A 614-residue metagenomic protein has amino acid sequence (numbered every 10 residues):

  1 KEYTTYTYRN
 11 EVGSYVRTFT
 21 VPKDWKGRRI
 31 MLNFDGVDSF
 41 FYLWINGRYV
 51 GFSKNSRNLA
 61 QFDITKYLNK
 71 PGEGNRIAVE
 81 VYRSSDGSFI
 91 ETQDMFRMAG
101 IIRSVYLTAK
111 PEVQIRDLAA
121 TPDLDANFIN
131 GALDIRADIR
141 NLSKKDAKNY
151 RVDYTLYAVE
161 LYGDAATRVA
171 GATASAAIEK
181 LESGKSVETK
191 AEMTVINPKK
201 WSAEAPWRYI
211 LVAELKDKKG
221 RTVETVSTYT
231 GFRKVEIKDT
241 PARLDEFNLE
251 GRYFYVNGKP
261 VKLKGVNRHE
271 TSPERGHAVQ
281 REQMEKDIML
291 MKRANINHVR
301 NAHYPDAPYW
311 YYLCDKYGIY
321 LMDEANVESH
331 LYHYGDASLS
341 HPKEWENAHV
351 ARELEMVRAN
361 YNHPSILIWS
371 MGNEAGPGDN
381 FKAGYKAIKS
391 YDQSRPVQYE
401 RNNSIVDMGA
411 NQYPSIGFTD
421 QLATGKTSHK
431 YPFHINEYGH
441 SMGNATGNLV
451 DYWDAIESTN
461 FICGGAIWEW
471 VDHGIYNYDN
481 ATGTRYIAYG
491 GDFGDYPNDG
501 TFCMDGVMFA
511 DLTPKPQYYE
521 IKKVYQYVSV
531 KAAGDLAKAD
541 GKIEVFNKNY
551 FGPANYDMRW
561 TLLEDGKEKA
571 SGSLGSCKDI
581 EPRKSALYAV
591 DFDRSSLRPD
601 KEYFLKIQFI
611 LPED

Functional and structural regions predicted by a protein language model:
K1, T5-D117, L142, P305 (+1 more regions): Accessory beta-strand-rich segments of carbohydrate-active enzymes
Y15-R17, N58-F62, K185-M193, A586-V590: Short strand-edge motifs at loop-to-beta-strand transitions and within beta-strands of extracellular beta-rich domains
G47, V105, Y209, T230 (+9 more regions): Conserved, mostly hydrophobic/aromatic
S53-S56, L68-P71, A177-V187, S576-S585: Short proline/glycine- and polar residue-rich coil/turn motifs
N69-G72, R136-P241, D245, K601-D614: Extended acidic/polar, glycine-enriched regions that form or flank non-catalytic beta-rich accessory modules
A119, V212-M291: N-terminal carbohydrate-binding accessory modules
A137-K144, L161, G220, I456-D614: Carbohydrate-binding surfaces of carbohydrate-active enzymes
R243, I288-R293, H298-V507, T513-P516: Substrate-binding/catalytic cleft of secreted carbohydrate-active enzymes, primarily glycoside hydrolases
